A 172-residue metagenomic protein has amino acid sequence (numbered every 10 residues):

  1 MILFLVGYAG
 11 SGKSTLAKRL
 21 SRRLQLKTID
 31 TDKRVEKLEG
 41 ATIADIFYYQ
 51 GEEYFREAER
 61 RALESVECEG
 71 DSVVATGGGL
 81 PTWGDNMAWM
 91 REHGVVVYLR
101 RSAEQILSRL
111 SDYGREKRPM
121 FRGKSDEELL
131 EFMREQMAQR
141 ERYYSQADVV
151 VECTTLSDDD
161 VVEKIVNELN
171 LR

Functional and structural regions predicted by a protein language model:
L5: Hydrophobic anchor at the beta1->P-loop junction of P-loop NTPases
Y8: P-loop (Walker A) phosphate-binding loop of NTP-binding proteins
S11: ATP-binding Walker
S14: Walker A/P-loop
R23, A138-R172: NTP-dependent small-molecule kinase module
T31-R91, D112: ATP-dependent small-molecule kinase phosphotransfer cores that center on conserved nucleotide phosphate-binding segments
E92-E141: A glycine- and Lys/Arg-enriched "phosphate-lid" helix/loop adjacent to the NTP-binding pocket of small-molecule kinases
